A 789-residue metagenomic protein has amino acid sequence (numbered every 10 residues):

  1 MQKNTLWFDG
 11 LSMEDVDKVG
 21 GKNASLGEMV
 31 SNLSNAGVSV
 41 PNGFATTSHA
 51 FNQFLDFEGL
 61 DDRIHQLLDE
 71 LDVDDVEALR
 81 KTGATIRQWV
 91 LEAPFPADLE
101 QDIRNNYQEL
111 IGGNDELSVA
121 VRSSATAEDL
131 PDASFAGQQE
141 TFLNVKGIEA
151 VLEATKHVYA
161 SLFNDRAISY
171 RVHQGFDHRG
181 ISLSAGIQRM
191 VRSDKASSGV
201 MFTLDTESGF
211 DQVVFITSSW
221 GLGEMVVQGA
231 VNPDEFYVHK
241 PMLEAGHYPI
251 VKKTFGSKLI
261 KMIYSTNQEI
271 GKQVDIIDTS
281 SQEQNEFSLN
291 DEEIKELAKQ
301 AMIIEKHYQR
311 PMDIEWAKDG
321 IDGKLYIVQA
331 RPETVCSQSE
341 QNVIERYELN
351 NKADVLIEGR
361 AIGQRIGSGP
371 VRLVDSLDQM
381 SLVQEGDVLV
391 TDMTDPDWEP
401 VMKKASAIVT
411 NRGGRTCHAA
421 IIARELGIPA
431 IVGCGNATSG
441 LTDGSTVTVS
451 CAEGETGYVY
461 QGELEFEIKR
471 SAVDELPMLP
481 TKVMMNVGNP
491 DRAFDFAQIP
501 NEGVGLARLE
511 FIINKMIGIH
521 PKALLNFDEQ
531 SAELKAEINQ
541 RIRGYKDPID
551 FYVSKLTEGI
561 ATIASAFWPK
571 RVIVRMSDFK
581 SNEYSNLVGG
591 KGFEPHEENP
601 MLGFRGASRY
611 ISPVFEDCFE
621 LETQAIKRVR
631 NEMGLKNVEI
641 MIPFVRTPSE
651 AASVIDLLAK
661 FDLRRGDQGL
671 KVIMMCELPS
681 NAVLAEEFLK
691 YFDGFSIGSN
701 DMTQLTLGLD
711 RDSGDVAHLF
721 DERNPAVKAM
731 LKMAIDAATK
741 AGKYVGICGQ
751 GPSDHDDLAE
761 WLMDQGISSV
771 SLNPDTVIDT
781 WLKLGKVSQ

Functional and structural regions predicted by a protein language model:
M1-G186, K195, Q284-E292, E305 (+11 more regions): N-terminal beta-alpha lobe that positions the nucleotide/phosphoryl donor in ATP/NTP-coupled carboxylate activation
Y107, D115-A120, A125-F135, Q139-L143 (+6 more regions): Conserved alpha/beta-domain cores
A136-S169, S193, S198-Q268, V328-R360 (+7 more regions): Extended active-site and interfacial segments that coordinate phosphate-rich ligands in large catalytic machineries
G137, Q309-T334: Conserved metal-phosphate-binding beta-hairpin within the catalytic cores of diverse ATP-dependent phosphoryl-transfer
N144-S182, I277-K299, K324-I366, T647-V672: Amphipathic alpha-helical
V213-D313, K318, V355-S368, T391 (+5 more regions): Conserved catalytic alpha/beta cores of large enzymes that bind or transform nucleotide phosphates and polynucleotides
I321, V335-S337, L356-R360, R365-V388 (+2 more regions): Acidic, glycine-rich flexible loop/linker segments
